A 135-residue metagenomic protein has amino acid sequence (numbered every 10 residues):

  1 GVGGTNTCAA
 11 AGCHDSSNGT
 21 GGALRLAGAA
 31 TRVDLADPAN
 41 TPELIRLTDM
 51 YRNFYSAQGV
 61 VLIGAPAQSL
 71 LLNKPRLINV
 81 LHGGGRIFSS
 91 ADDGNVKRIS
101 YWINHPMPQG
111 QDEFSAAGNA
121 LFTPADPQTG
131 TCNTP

Functional and structural regions predicted by a protein language model:
G1-P135: Aromatic- and Gly/Pro-enriched helix-to-coil junctions and flexible linker segments
